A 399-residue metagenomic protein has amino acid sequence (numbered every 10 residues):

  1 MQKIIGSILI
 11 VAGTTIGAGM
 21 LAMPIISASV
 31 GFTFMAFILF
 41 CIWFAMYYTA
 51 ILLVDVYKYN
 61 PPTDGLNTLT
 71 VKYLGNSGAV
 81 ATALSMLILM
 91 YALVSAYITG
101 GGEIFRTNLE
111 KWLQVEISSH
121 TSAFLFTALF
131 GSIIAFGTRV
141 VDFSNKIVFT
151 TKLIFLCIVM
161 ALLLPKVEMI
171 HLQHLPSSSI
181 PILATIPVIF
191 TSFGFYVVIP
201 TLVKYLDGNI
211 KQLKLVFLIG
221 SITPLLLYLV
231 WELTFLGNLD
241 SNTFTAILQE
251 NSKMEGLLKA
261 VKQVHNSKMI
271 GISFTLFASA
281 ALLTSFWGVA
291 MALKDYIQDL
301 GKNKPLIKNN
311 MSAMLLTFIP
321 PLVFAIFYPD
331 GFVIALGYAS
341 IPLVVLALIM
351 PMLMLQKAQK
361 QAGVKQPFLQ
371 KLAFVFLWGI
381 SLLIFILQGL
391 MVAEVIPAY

Functional and structural regions predicted by a protein language model:
M1-I25, Y47-I51, T63, G208 (+2 more regions): Membrane-interface "cap" regions at the ends of multi-pass membrane proteins
Q2, G31-M35, L52-L93, T107-S119 (+4 more regions): Transmembrane-helix boundary/entry motifs in multi-pass membrane transporters
I8-T15, A83-L84, N108-G137, T151-M160 (+3 more regions): Transmembrane alpha-helical segments of multi-pass small-molecule transport proteins
P24-D55, A398-Y399: Extracellular loop-to-transmembrane helix junctions
V71, I98-T121, D207, I219-T223 (+1 more regions): Helix-loop-helix connectors at the membrane interface of multi-pass transporters/channels
L113-L125, R139, K146-K259: Helix-loop-helix junctions that connect adjacent transmembrane segments in multi-pass membrane transporters
F155-L162, A280-A290, M314-P320, A339-G363: Hydrophobic alpha-helical segments of multi-pass membrane transport proteins
D330-Y399: A generic transmembrane alpha-helix motif of multi-pass inner-membrane proteins
